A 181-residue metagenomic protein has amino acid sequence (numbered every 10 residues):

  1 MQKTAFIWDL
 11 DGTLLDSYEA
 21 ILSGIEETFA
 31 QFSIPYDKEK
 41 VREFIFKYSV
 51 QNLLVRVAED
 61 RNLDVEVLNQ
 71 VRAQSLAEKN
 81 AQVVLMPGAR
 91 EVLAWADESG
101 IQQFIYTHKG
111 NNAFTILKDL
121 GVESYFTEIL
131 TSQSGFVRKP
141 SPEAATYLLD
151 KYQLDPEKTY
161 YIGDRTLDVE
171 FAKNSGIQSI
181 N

Functional and structural regions predicted by a protein language model:
Q2-E91, W95, S99: N-terminal helical cap/lid subdomain that shapes the substrate entry/recognition surface in HAD-like hydrolases
W8, G163-D164: Active-site flanking residues adjacent to catalytic metal/cofactor-binding acidic residues
L22-E26, G121-E123, Q178-S179: Glycine-rich, phosphate-binding/catalytic loops in enzymes
I45, S49, P87-G88, H108-K109 (+2 more regions): Short beta->alpha linker loops
S99-I101, I177: Short phosphate-binding/catalytic loops that engage adenosine nucleotides
F104, G110-Y160, T166-S175: Substrate-recognition "cap/lid" segment bordering the active-site pocket of phosphatases
